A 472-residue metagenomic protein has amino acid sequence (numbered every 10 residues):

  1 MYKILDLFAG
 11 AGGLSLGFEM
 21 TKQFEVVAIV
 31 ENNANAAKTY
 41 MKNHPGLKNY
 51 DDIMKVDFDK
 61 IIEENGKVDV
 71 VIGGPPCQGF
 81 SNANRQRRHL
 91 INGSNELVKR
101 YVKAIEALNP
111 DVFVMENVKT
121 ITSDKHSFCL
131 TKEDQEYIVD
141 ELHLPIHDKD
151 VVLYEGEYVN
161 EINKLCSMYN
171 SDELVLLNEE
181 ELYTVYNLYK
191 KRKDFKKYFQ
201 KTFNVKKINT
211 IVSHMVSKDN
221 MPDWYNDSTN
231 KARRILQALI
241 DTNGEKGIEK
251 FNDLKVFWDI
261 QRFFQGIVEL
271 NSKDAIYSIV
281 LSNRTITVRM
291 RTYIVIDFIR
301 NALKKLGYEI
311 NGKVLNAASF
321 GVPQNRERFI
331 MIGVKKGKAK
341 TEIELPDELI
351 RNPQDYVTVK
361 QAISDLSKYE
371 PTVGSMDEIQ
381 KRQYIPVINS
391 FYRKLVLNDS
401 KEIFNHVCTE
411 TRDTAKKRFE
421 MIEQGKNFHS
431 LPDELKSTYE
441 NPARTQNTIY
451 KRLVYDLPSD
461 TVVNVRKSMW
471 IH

Functional and structural regions predicted by a protein language model:
Y2-V112, N117-D134, D140-V280, G307 (+1 more regions): Core alpha/beta nucleotide-donor-binding catalytic domains of modification enzymes
F24, I296-V314, K335-G337: A SAM-dependent methyltransferase catalytic signature shared across enzymes that methylate proteins
L90-I91, S282-I294: Acceptor-substrate binding/catalytic loop of class I
D219, D223-D253, L306, K368-E370 (+1 more regions): C-terminal target-recognition/interaction regions appended to catalytic cores
N301, P323-T341: Conserved beta strand-loop-helix elements of the APE1-like EEP
N311, N325-F329, V359, P458: Residues that flank catalytic or metal-binding motifs in active/ligand-binding sites
L315-G321, I449-Y450: Short, solvent-exposed loop/turn elements at beta->coil junctions and helix N-caps that rim active or binding pockets
P346-T372: Short, cationic low-complexity segments
